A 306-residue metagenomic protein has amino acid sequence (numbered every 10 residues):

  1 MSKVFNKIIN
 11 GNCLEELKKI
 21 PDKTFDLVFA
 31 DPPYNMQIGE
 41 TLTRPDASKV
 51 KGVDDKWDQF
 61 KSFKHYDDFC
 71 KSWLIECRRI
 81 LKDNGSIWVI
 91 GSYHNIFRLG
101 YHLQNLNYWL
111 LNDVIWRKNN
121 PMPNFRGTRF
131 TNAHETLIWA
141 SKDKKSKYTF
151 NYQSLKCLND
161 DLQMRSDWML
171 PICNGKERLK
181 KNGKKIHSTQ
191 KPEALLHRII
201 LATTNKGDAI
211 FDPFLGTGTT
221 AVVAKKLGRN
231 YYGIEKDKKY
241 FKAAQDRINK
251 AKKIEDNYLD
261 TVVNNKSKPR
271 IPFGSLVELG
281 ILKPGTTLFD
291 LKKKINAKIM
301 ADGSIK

Functional and structural regions predicted by a protein language model:
S2-I234, K239-F241: Core catalytic lobe of class I
L17, Y152, E235, D256-L259 (+3 more regions): Intrinsically disordered, low-complexity regions
K49-W57, N249-V262: Conserved phosphoryl-transfer catalytic core
F130-T136, A251-Y258, I271: Short, structured secondary-structure boundary patches
A244-Q245: Conserved SAM-binding loop
N265-K306: C-terminal accessory/binding modules appended to enzymatic or scaffolding proteins
